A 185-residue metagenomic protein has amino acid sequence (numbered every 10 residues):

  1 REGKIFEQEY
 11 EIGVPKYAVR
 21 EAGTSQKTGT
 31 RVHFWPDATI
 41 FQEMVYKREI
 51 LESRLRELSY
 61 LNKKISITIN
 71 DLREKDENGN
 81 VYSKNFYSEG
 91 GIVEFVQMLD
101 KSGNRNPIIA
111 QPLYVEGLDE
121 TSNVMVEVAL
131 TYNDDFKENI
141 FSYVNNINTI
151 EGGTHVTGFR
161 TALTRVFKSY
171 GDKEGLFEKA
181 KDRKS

Functional and structural regions predicted by a protein language model:
R1-E89, E94-F95: GHKL-type ATPase core
E49, E57, K64, T68-K184: GHKL/Histidine-kinase-like ATPase module
